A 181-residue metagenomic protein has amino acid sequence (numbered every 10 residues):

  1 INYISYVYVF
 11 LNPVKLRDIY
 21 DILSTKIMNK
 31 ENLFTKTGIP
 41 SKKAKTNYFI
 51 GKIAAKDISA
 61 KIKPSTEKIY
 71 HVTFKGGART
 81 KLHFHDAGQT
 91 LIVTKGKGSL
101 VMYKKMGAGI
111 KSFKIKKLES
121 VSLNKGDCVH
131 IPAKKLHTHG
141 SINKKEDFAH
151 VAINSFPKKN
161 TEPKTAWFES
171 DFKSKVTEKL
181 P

Functional and structural regions predicted by a protein language model:
D18-E67, K81, S120, T165-P181: A short, N-terminal "cap"/entry segment at the start of jelly-roll beta-barrel domains of the cupin/DSBH fold
A55-D57, I69-T73, T90, S120 (+2 more regions): Conserved hydrophobic/aromatic beta-strand scaffold that supports enzyme active sites
Y70-H85: Conserved short histidine dyad/triad with adjacent acidic residue
A78-K81, S99, D127-V129, A133-H139: Histidine-centered metal-chelating micro-motifs
A87-S99, Y103-G109: Glycine- and acidic-residue-biased ligand/ion/polar-headgroup-sensing regions
M106-A133: Short acidic-glycine-tyrosine-enriched beta hairpin
N124-K125, A133-N160: Ligand-binding loop in jelly-roll beta-barrel domains
